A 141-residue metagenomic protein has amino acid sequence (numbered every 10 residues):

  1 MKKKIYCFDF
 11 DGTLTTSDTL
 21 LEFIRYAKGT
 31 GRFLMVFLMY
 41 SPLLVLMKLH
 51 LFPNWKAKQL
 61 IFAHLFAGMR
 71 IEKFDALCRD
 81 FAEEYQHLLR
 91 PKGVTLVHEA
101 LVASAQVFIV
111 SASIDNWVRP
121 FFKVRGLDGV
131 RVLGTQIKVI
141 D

Functional and structural regions predicted by a protein language model:
M1-H50: Active-site neighborhood of HAD-like aspartate-dependent phosphohydrolases
M1-K3, S104, G129: A general structural motif
G12, F74, S111: Residue-level signature of catalytic and energy-coupling elements of molecular machines, predominantly ATP/GTP-dependent
T30-F33, E72-K73, P91-K92, Q106: Conserved alpha/beta cores of soluble small-molecule-handling proteins
P42-I71, V132, Q136-I137: Short, compositionally biased "basic patch" segments
A57-K92: Metal-dependent phosphoesterase signature
R79-D115: Short, acidic loop-to-helix structural element flanking the phosphoryl-transfer center in phosphate-processing enzymes
S113-D141: Substrate-recognition/cap helix-loop segment adjacent to the acidic, metal-dependent catalytic center of Asp-based
